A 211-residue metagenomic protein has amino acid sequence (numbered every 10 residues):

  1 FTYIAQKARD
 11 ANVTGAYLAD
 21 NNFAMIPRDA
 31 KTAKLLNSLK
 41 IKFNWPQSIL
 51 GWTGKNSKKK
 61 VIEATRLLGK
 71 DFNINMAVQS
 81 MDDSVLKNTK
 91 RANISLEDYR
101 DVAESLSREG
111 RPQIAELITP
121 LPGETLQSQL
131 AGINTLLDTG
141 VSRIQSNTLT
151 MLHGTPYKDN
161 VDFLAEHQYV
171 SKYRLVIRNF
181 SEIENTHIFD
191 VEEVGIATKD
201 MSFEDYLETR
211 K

Functional and structural regions predicted by a protein language model:
F1-A11, H153-G154, V161-L164: Short intrinsically disordered, low-complexity coil segments enriched in acidic
T2-I114, T119-L121: Conserved SAM/AdoMet-binding glycine-rich loop
I26-R28, S84-K90, T119-Q127, G140-F203: Flexible glycine/acidic-rich beta-alpha junction loops that bind and position SAM and/or redox cofactors in anaerobic
L35, G132-I133, V161-A165: Short, hinge-like loop/turn segments at secondary-structure boundaries
V61-A64, P122-D138: Catalytic cores of alpha/beta
S95-D98, T125-S128, D205: An acidic site on a long C-lobe helix of protein kinase domains
A115-L117, L136-T139: Conserved beta-strand->loop/alpha-helix structural units within folded catalytic cores of enzymes with alpha/beta
S202-K211: Charge-patterned, long linear interaction tracts outside catalytic cores
